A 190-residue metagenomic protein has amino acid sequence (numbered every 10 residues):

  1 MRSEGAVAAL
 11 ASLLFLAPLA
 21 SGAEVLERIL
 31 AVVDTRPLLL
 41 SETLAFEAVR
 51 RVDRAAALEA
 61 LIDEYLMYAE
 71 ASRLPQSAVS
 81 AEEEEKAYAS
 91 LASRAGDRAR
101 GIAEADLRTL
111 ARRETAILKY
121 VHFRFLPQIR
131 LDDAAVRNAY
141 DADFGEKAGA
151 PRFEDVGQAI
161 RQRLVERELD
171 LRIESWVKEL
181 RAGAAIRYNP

Functional and structural regions predicted by a protein language model:
M1-A9: Bacterial N-terminal signal peptides that target proteins for export
A8-A17: Bacterial N-terminal signal peptides
G22-T115, R130-N138, L171: N-terminal targeting/tethering segments
I102, F125-F153, E168-Y188: Acidic/polar surface patches and capping/hinge elements
A116-F125: A short glycine/proline-enriched turn/edge-strand or helix-cap micro-motif
H122, F153-Q162: Surface-exposed aromatic
R163, R167: C-terminal catalytic core of Y-nucleophile DNA break-rejoin enzymes
